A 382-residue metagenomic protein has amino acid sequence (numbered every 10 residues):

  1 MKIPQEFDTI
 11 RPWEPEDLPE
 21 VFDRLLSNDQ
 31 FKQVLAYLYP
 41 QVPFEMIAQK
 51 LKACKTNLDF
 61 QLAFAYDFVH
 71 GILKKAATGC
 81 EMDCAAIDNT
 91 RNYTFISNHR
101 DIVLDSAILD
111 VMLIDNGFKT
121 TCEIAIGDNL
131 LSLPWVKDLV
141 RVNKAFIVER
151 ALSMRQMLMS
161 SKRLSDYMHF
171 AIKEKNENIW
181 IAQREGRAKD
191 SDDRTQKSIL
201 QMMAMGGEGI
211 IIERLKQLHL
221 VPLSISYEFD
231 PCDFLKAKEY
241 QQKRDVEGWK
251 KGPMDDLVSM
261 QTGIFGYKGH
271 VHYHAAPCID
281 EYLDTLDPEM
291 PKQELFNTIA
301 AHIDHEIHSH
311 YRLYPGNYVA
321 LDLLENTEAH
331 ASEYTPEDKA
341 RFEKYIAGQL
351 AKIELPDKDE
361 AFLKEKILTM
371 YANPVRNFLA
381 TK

Functional and structural regions predicted by a protein language model:
M1-Y93, H99-D110, I114, K137 (+2 more regions): Membrane-anchoring hydrophobic helices of lipid-metabolizing enzymes
E6, E14-E16, E20, E81 (+15 more regions): Glutamate identity and glutamate-enriched acidic tracts
T9, T56, T78, T90 (+10 more regions): Residue-identity detector for threonine
I47, N57, K197-M203, G209-I210 (+6 more regions): General structural signal for secondary-structure boundaries
L58, D67-I279, L350-I353: Soluble catalytic domains of membrane acyltransferases
F64, S160-L164, L295, I299: Soluble or luminal CAZymes and related metallo-dependent hydrolases
V258-L324: C-terminal structural cap/anchor segments
L295, I307-K382: Long, low-complexity C-terminal extensions of enzymes
